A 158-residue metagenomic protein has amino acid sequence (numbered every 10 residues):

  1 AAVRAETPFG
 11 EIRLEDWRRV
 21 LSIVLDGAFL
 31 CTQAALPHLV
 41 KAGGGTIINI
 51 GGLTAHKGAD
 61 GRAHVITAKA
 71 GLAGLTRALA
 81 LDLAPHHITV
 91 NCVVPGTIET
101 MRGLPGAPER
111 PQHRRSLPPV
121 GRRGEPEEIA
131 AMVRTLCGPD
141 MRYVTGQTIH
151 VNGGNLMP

Functional and structural regions predicted by a protein language model:
V3, G10-F29, I48, V65 (+2 more regions): Catalytic Tyr-X3-Lys loop
P8-F9, D16-R18, G103, R114: Substrate-binding pocket helix/loop in short-chain dehydrogenase/reductase
G10, K57-A63, P85-H86, G121 (+1 more regions): Active-site loop immediately N-terminal to the catalytic Tyr-X3-Lys motif of short-chain dehydrogenase/reductase
T32, A68, T76: Active-site helix of classical SDR
P37, L81-P85, R142: Alpha-helical segment proximal to the catalytic Tyr-Lys
G52: Residue(s) in the substrate-gating loop at a strand-loop-helix junction that position the organic substrate next
A84, T89, V144-G146, N152: Short, small/polar-rich loop/turn modules that mediate ligand/substrate recognition or access, typified
P118-I129: A conserved structural motif in NAD(P)-dependent oxidoreductases
